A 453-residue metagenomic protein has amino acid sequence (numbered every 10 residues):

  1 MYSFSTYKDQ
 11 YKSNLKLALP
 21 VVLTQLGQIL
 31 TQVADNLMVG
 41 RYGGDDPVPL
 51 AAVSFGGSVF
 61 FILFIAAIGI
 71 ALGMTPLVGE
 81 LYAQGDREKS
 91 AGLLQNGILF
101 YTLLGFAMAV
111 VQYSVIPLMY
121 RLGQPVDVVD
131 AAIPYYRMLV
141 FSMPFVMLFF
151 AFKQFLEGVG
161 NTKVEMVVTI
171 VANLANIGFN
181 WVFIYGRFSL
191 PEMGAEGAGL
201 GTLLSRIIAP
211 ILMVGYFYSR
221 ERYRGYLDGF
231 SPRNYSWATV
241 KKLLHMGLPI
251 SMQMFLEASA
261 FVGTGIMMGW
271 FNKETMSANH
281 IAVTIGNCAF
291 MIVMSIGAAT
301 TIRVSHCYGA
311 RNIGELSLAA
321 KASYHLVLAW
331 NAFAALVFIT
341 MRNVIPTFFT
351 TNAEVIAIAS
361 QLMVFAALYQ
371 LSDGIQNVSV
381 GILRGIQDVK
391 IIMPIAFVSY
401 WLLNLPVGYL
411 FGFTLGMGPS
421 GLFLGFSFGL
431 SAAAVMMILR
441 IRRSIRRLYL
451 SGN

Functional and structural regions predicted by a protein language model:
M1-A18, V78-P144, E192-L248, V304-Y369 (+1 more regions): Short alpha-helical transmembrane segments in multi-pass integral membrane proteins
T6-L37, R41-D45, S58-G73, L77 (+6 more regions): N-terminal transmembrane alpha-helices
K16-D35, M138, A172, S205-A209 (+4 more regions): Transmembrane helical elements of multi-pass membrane transporters/channels
V21, Q25, N36-L37, P76 (+16 more regions): Transmembrane alpha-helix boundary and packing residues in multipass membrane permease domains and related
L26, L30-A51, M119-V126, V182-M193 (+4 more regions): Helix-terminus/linker motif at the lipid-water interface of multi-pass membrane proteins
Q28, Q32-D35, V39, F64-A71 (+17 more regions): Alpha-helical transmembrane segments and their lipid-water interface positions in multi-pass membrane proteins
L50-A109, Y113, V146-E165, G265 (+3 more regions): Small-residue-rich hydrophobic transmembrane alpha-helices
I68-A71, L139-E157, E165-N173, A198-V214 (+5 more regions): Short runs within selected transmembrane alpha-helices of multi-pass transporters and secretion channels
